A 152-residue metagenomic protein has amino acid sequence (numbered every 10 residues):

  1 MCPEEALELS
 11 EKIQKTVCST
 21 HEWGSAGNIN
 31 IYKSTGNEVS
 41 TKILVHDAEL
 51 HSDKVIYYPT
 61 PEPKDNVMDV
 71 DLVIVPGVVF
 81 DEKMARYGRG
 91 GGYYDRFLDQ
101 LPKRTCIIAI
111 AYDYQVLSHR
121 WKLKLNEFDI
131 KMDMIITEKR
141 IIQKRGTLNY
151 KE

Functional and structural regions predicted by a protein language model:
M1-D69: N-terminal active-site beta-alpha-beta segment that forms phosphate/nucleotide-binding and substrate-recognition loops
L9, I13, Y93-Y94, K131: Internal, well-ordered alpha-helical segments in soluble enzyme and binding-protein domains
I29-N30, V78-K83: Short, basic, glycine/proline-bearing loop/turn elements
I31, V75-P76, T137: Redox-cofactor binding/interface segments in oxidoreductases and associated redox assembly factors
S34, V78, R140: Flexible loop residues that form catalytic and substrate-binding hotspots at small-molecule/glycan-binding clefts
G36-N37, V79-F80, Q115: Short, solvent-exposed loop/turn segments at secondary-structure junctions
H46, R89-D95: Charged helix-capping and loop-helix junction motifs
K64, M68-L72, E82-K83, R96-E152: Surface-exposed, charge/polar-rich loops and edge strands
